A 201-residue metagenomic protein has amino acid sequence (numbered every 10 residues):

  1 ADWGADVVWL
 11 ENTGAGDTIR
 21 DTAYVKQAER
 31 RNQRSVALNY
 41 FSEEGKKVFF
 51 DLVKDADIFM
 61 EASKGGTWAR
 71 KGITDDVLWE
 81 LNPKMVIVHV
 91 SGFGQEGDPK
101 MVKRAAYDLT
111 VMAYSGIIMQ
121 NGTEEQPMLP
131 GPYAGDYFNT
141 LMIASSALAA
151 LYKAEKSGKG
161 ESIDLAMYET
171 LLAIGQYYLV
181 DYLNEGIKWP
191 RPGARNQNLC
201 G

Functional and structural regions predicted by a protein language model:
A1-K156: N-terminal helix-loop segment corresponding to the beta1-alpha1 unit of nucleotide/adenylate-binding folds
Y24-V25, E161, C200-G201: Residue-level marker for the onset of beta-strands and adjacent loop->beta junctions in well-ordered domains
V90, G160-Y168: Beta-strand segments within the central parallel beta-sheet cores of soluble alpha/beta enzyme folds
S115-I118, G175, L179, L183 (+1 more regions): Generic secondary-structure transition motif, activating predominantly at the C-termini of alpha-helices
F138-L148, L165-D181: Active-site-proximal catalytic alpha-helix in oxidoreductases
A154, K159, G186-I187: Membrane-interface elements of multi-pass transporters and channels
Y182-G201: Alpha-helical interface/anchor segments and their boundary "cap" residues
